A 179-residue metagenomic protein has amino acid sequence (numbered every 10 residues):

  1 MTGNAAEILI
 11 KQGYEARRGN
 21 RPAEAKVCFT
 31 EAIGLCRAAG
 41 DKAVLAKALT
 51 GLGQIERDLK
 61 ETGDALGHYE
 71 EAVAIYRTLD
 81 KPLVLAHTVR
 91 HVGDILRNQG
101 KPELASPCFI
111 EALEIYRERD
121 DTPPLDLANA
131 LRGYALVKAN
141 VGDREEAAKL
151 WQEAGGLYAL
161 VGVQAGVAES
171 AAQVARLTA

Functional and structural regions predicted by a protein language model:
G3-E7, K26, A148: Amphipathic alpha-helical repeat elements characteristic of tetratricopeptide repeat
G3-N4, A43, L83, L125 (+1 more regions): Residue signature of alpha-solenoid helical repeat architecture, marking inter-repeat boundaries and helix-start
L9-A16, C28, L35, L45-E56 (+10 more regions): TPR/Sel1-like alpha-solenoid repeat signature
R18-A23, R57-G63: Inter-helical turn/loop elements of alpha-helical hairpins
G19, R37-D41, I75-K81, E118-P123 (+1 more regions): Short coil/turn linkers that connect adjacent helices within long alpha-helical scaffolds, especially alpha-solenoid
